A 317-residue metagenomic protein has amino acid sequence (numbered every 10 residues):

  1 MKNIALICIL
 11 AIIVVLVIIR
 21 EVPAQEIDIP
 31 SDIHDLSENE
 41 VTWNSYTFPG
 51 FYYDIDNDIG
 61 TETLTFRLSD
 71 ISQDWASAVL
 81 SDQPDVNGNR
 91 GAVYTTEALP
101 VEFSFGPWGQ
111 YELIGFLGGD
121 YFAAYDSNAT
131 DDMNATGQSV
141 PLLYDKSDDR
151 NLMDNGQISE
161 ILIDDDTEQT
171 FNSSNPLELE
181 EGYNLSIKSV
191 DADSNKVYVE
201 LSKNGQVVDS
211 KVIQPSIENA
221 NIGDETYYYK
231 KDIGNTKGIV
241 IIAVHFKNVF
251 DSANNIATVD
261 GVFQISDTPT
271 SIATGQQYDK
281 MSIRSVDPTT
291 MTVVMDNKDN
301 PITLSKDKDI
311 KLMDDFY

Functional and structural regions predicted by a protein language model:
M1-Q25: Secretory targeting signatures
P23-Y317: Surface-exposed, beta-sheet-biased, low-hydrophobicity segments with strongly acidic/polar composition
